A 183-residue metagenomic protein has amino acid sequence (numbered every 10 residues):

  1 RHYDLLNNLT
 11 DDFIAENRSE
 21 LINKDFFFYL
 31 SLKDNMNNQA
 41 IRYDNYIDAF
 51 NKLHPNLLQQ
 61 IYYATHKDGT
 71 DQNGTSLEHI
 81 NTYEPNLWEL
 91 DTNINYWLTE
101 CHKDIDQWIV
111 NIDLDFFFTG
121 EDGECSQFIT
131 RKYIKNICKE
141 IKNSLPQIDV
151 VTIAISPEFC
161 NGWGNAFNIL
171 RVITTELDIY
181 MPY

Functional and structural regions predicted by a protein language model:
R1: Conserved catalytic palm subdomain of right-hand nucleotidyl-transferase polymerases, strongest for RNA-directed enzymes
D4-N35: A solvent-exposed, charged loop/short amphipathic helix patch at secondary-structure junctions
R18-K24, D34-Y183: Catalytic cores of soluble, metal-dependent hydrolases
